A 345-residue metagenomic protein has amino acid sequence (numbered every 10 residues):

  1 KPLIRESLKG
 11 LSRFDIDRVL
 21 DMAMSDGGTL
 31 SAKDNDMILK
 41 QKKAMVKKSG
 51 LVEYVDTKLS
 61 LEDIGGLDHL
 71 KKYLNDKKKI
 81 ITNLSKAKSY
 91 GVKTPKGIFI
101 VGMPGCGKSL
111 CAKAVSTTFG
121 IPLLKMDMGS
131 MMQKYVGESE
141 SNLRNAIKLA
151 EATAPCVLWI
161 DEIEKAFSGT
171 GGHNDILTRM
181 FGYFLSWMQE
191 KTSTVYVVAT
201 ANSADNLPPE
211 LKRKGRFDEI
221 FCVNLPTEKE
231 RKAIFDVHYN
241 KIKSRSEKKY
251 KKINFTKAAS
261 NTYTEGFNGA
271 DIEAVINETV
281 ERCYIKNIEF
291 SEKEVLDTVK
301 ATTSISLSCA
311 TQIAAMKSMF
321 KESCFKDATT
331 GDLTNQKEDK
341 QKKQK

Functional and structural regions predicted by a protein language model:
P2-F14, S25, L61-I64, T256-D271: A short helix-loop-helix "switch/interaction" segment in the helical subdomain of ASCE P-loop NTPases
R5-S7, F14-D26, M37-K40, A270-I285 (+1 more regions): C-terminal helical "lid" of AAA+/P-loop NTPase domains
S7, A23-D26, K58-L61, K134 (+5 more regions): Alpha-helix C-capping/helix-to-loop hinge sites
L11, L30, G66, V223-P226 (+1 more regions): Alpha-helical hairpin
G28-E53: Loop-to-helix "switch" segment enriched in basic and acidic residues adjacent to catalytic/ligand pockets
A44-A114, K148, A152, T262 (+2 more regions): C-terminal engagement/docking regions of AAA+ P-loop ATPases
L59-N261: Walker A/P-loop NTP-binding motif of AAA+ ATPase domains
